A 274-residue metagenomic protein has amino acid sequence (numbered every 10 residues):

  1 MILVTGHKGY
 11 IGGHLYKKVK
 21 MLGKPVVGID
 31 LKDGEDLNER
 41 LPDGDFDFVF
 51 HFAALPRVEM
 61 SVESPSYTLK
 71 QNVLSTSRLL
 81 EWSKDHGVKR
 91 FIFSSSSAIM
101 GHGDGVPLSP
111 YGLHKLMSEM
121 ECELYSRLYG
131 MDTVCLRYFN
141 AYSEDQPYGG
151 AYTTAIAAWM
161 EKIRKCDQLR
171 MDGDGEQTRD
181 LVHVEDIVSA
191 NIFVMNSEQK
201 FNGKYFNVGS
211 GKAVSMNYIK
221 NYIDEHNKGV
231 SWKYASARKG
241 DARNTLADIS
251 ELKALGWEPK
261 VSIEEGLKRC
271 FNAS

Functional and structural regions predicted by a protein language model:
M1-A141, R269: N-terminal Rossmann-like NAD(P)+-binding domain of SDR-like oxidoreductases, especially those catalyzing
V19, L79, Y125, A155 (+2 more regions): A short, amphipathic alpha-helix embedded in the catalytic core of nucleotide-handling enzymes
V106-H114, Y138, Y148-Y152, I156 (+1 more regions): The catalytic Tyr-centered alpha-helix of NAD(P)H-dependent dehydrogenases
M117, E121, Y125, A155 (+3 more regions): Hydrophobic alpha-helix immediately C-terminal to the catalytic Tyr-X-X-X-Lys motif of short-chain
E144-P147, E251: Short beta-loop-alpha junction of Rossmann-like oxidoreductase domains
I163-S274: C-terminal substrate-binding subdomain of Rossmann-fold SDR/epimerase-dehydratase oxidoreductases
